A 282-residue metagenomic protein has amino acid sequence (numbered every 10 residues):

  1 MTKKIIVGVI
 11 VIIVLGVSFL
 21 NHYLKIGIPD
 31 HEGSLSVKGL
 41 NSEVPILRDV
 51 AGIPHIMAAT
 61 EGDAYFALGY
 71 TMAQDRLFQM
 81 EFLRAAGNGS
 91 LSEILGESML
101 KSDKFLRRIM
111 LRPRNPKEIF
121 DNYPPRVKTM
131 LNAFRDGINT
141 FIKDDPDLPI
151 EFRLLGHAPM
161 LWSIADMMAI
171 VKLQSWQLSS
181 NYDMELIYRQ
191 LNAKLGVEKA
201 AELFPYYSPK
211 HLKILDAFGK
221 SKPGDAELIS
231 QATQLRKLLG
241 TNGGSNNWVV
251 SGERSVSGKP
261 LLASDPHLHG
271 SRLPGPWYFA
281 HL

Functional and structural regions predicted by a protein language model:
M1-I5: Positively charged n-region of N-terminal signal peptides that target proteins for export
I6-L20: Hydrophobic membrane-insertion alpha-helices, especially the h-region of bacterial N-terminal signal peptides
L20-L261, P266-W277: Substrate-recognition/specificity elements adjacent to catalytic centers across diverse enzyme folds
L282: Glycine-rich phosphate-binding loop of nucleotide-binding enzymes
